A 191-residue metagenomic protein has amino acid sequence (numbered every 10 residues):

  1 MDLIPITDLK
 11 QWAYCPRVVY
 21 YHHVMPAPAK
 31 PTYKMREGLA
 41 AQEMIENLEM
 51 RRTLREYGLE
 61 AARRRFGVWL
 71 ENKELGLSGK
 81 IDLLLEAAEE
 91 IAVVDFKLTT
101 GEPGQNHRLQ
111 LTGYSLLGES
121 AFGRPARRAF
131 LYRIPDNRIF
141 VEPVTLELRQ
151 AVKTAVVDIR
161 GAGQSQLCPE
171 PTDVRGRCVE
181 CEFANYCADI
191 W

Functional and structural regions predicted by a protein language model:
M1-I91: Metal-dependent nuclease catalytic cores that hydrolyze phosphodiester bonds in DNA/RNA, characterized by
D2-Q11, Q105, C168-G176: Structural motif
A61-R63, G67, N72-E74, S120-W191: Metal-dependent nuclease catalytic regions and adjoining charged, substrate-binding loops involved in nucleic-acid end
D82, D95, Q110: Acidic active-site catalytic centers that drive phospho-/nucleotidyl reactions and related ester hydrolyses
I91-D95, I139-V141: Short small-residue beta-strand/loop micro-motif enriched in glycine and branched aliphatics
F96-G104: Short beta-strand-loop-alpha-helix junction that forms the active-site gateway of nucleic-acid-processing nucleases
P103-R108, A151-K153: A short, polar/proline- and glycine-enriched secondary-structure boundary/capping micro-motif
H107-E119: Short, charged, amphipathic alpha-helix that recurs within catalytic cores of restriction-modification and other
